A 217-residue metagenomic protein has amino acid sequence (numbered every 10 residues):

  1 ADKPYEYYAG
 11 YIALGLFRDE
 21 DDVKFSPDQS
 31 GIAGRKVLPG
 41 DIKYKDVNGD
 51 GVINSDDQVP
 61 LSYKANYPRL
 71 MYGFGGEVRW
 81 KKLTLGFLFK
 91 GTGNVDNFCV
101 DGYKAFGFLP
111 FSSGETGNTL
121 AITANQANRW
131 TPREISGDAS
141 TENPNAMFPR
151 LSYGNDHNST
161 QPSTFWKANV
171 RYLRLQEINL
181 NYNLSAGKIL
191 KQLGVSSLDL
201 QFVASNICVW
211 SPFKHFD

Functional and structural regions predicted by a protein language model:
A1-N66, S113-N143: Conserved small-residue
K3-Y7, T92-G194, L198-D199: Extracytoplasmic gating/loop element in the C-terminal half of outer-membrane beta-barrel translocons and assembly
I53-S62, N158-F165, D217: Extracytoplasmic loops and strand-loop junctions of Gram-negative outer membrane beta-barrel proteins
V59-Y67, C99, A168-R171, D217: Outer-membrane beta-barrel proteins
L70-G76, L175-L180: Hydrophobic, lipid-facing positions within transmembrane beta-strands of outer-membrane proteins
W80-L83, V195-S197: Strand-connecting loop/turn motifs
K82-F87, G187-K188: Repeated loop/turn-to-beta-strand initiation elements of outer-membrane beta-barrel proteins
F87, L200-F202: Membrane-embedded beta-strand positions of outer-membrane beta-barrel proteins
